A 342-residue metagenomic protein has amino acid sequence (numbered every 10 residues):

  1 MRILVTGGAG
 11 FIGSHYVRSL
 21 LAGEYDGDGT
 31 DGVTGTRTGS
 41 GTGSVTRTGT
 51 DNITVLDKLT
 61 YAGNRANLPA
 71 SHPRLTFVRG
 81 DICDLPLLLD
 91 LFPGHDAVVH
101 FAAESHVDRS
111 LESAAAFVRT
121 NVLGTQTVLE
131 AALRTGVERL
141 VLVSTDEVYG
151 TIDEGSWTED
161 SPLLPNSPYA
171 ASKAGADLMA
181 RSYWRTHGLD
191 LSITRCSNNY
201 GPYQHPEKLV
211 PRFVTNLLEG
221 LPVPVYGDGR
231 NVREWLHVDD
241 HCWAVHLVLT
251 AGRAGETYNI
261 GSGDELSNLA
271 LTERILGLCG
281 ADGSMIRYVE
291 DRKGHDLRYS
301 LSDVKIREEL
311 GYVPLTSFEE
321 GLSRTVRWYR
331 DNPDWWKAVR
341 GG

Functional and structural regions predicted by a protein language model:
M1-N199, R324, N332, G341-G342: N-terminal Rossmann-like NAD(P)+-binding domain of SDR-like oxidoreductases, especially those catalyzing
S14-G23, D31-G35, G39, G43-V45 (+2 more regions): C-terminal substrate-binding subdomain of Rossmann-fold SDR/epimerase-dehydratase oxidoreductases
P86-L89, D108, A115, Q126 (+6 more regions): Residues in well-ordered alpha-helical elements
A114, T194, P206-E207, G252: Active-site loop immediately N-terminal to the catalytic Tyr-X3-Lys motif of short-chain dehydrogenase/reductase
E154, P165-S172, P202, P206-V210 (+1 more regions): The catalytic Tyr-centered alpha-helix of NAD(P)H-dependent dehydrogenases
G155, P206-V214, I275, E290: A glycine/serine/threonine-rich, flexible loop-to-helix segment that serves as the NAD(P) cofactor-binding "lid"
G175, M179, Y183, F213 (+2 more regions): Hydrophobic alpha-helix immediately C-terminal to the catalytic Tyr-X-X-X-Lys motif of short-chain
